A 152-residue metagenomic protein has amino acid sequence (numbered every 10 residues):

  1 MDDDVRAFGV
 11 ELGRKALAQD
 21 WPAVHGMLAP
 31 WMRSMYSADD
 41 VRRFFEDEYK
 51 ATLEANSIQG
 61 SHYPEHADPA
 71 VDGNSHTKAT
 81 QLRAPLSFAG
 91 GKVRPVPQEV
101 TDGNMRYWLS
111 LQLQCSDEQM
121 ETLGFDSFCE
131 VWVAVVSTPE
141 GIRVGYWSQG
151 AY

Functional and structural regions predicted by a protein language model:
M1-A18, P22, G26, P30-S34 (+2 more regions): Short, low-complexity N-terminal intrinsically disordered segments enriched in polar/charged residues
D4, M32, D40-V41, F45 (+4 more regions): A general marker of short, structured functional hotspots
D20-A23, S37, F45, P97 (+2 more regions): Aromatic-enriched hydrophobic runs in primary sequence
S34-A70: A solvent-exposed, acidic/Ser-Thr-rich amphipathic alpha-helical stretch
Y63-Y152: Exposed beta-sheet edge and beta->alpha loop/turn motif
